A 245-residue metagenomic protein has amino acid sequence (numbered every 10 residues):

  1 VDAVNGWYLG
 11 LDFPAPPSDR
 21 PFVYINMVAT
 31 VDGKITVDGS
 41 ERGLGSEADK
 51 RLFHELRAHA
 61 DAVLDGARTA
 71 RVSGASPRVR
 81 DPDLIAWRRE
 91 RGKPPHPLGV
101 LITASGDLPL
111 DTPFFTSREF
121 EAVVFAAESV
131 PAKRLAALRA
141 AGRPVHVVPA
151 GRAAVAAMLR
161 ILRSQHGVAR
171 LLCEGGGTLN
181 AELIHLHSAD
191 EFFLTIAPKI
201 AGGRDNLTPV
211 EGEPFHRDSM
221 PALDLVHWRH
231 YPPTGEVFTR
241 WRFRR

Functional and structural regions predicted by a protein language model:
V1-R245: Enzymes that bind and transform nitrogen-containing heteroaromatic metabolites
